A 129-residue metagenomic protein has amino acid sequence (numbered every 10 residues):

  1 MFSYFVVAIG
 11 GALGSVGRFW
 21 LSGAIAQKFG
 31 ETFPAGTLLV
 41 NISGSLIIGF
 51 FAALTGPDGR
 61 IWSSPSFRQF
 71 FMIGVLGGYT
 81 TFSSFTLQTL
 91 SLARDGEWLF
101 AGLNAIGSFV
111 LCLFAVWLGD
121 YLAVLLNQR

Functional and structural regions predicted by a protein language model:
M1-R129: Membrane-interface helix-loop junctions in multi-pass transporters/channels
